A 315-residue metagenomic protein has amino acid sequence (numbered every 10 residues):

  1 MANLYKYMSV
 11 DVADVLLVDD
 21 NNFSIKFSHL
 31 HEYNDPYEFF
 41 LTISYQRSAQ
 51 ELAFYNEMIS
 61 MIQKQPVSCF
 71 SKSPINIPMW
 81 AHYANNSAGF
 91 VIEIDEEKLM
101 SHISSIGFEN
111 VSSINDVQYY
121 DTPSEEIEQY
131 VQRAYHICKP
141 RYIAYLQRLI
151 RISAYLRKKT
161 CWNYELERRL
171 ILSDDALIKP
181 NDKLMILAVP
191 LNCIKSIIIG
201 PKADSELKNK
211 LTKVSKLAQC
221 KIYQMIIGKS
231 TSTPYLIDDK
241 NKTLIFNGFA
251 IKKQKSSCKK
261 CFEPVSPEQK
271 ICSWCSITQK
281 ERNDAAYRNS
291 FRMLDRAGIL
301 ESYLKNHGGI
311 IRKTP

Functional and structural regions predicted by a protein language model:
M1-P315: Partner-binding and oligomerization surfaces adjacent to conserved cores of proteins that assemble macromolecular
